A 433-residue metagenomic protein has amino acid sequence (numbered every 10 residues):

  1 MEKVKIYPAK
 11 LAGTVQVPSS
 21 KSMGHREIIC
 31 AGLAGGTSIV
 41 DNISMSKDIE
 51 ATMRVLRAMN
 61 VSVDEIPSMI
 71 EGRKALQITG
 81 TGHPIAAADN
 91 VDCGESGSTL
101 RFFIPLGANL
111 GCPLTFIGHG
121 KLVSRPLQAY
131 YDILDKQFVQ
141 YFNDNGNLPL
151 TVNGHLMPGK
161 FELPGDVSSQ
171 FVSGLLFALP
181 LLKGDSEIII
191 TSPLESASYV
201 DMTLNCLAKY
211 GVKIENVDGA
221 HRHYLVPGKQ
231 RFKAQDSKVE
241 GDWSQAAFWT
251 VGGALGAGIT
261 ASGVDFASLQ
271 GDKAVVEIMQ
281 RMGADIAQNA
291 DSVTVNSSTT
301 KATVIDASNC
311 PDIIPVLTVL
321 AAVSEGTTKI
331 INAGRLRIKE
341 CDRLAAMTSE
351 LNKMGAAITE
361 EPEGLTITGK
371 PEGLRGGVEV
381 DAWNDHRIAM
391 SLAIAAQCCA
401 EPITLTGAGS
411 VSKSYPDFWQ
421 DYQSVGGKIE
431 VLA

Functional and structural regions predicted by a protein language model:
M1-A433: Short, structured segments at the rim of ligand-binding sites
